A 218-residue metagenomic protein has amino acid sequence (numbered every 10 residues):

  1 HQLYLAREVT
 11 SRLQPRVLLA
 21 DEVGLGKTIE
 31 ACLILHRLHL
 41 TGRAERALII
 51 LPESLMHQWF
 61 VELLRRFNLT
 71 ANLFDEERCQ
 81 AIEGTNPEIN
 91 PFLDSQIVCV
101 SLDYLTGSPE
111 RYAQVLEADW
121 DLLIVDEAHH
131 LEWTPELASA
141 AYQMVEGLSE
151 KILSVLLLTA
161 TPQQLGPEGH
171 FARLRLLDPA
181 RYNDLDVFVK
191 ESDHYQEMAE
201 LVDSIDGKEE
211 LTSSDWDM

Functional and structural regions predicted by a protein language model:
H1-A20: Conserved pre-motif I regulatory segment
R7, T28-E30, H39-M144, E150 (+1 more regions): SF2 helicase/translocase NTPase motor core, specifically the RecA-like lobe 1 inter-motif segment between Walker
Q14-I34: Walker A/P-loop
R16-A20, L48, L156: Short hydrophobic/aromatic beta-strand immediately N-terminal to the Walker A/P-loop
E22, P52, T161: P-loop (Walker A) phosphate-binding loop of NTP-binding proteins
L25, H130-W133, L157, Q164: Residues immediately C-terminal
S149-G166: Conserved helicase ATPase motor motifs in RecA-like P-loop NTPase domains
H170-N183: A short helix-turn-beta junction within AAA+ P-loop NTPase domains corresponding to the substrate/partner-engaging
